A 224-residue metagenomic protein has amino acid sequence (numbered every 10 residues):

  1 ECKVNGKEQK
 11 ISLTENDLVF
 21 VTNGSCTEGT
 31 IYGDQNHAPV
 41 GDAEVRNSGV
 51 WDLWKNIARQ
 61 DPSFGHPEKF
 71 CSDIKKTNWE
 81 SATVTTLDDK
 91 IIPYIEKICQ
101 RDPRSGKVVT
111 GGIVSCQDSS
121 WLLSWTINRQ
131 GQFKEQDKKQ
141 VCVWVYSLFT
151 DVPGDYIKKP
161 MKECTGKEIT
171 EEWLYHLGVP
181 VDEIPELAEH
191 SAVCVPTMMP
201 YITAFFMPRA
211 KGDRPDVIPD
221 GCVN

Functional and structural regions predicted by a protein language model:
E1-V19, N23: Conserved beta-strand-loop-beta-strand element in the redox core of flavoprotein oxidoreductases
N16-N224: C-terminal segments that line or cap access tunnels to active or ligand-binding sites in enzymes and enzyme-associated
